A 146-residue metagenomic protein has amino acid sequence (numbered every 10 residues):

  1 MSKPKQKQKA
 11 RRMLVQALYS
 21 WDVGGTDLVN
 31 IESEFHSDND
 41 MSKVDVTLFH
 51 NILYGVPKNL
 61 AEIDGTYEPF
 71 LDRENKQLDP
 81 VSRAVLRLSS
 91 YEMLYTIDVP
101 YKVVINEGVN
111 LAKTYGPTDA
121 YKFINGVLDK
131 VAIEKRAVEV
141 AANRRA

Functional and structural regions predicted by a protein language model:
M1-T114, T118-A146: N-terminal interaction/assembly modules
